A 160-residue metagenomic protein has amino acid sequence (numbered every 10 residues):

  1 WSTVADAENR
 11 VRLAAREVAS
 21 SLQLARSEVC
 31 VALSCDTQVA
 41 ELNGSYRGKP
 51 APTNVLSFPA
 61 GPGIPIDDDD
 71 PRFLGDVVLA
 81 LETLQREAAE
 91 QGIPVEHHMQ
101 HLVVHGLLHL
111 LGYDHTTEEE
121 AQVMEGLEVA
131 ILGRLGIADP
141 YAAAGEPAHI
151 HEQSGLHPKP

Functional and structural regions predicted by a protein language model:
W1-M99, L108-P160: An acidic/histidine-cluster motif and surrounding catalytic segment that typifies divalent-metal-assisted enzyme active
L102: Residues within the DNA-recognition helix of helix-turn-helix
